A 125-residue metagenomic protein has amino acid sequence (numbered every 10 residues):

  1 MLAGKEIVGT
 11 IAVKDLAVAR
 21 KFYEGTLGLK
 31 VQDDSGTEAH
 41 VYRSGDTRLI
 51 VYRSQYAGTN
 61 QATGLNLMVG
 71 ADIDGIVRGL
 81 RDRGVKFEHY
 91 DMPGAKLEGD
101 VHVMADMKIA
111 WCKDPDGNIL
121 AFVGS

Functional and structural regions predicted by a protein language model:
M1-L2, R78-S125: Vicinal oxygen chelate
M1-R20, R48, T63-L65, V69 (+1 more regions): N-terminal beta-strand motif that seeds the catalytic metal site of vicinal oxygen chelate
T10, E38-A39, I109: A short, glycine- and basic residue-enriched loop/turn that sits immediately adjacent to a domain's principal
A17-K30: Amphipathic alpha-helical segments
T26, S44-D46, D82: Short, well-ordered coil/turn elements that cap or connect secondary structure elements
K30-A71, E88-H89, I119-S125: Conserved short beta-strand elements that form part of the metal-binding/catalytic scaffold of enzyme active sites
D72-V77: Short, conserved charged micro-motifs
